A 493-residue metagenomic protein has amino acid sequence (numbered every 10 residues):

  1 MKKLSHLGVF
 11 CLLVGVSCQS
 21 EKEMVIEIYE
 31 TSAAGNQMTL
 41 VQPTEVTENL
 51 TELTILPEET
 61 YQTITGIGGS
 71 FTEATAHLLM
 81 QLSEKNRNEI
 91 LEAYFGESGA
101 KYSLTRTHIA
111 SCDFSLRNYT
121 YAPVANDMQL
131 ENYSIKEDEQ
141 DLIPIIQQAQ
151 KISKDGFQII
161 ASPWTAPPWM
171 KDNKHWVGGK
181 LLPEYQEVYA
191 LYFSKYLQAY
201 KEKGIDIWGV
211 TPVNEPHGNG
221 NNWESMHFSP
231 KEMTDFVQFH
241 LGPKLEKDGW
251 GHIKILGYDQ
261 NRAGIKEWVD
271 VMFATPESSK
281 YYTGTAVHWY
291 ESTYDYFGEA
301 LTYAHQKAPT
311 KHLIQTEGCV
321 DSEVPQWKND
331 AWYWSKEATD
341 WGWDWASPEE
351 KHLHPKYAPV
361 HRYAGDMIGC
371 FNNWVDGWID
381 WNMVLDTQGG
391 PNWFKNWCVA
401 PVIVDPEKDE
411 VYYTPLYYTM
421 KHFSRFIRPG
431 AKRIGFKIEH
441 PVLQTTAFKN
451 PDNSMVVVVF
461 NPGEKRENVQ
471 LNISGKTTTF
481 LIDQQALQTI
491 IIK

Functional and structural regions predicted by a protein language model:
M1-M24: Bacterial Sec-dependent N-terminal signal peptides
A34-I207, K231, D235, F239: N-terminal catalytic cores of secreted or lumenal carbohydrate-active enzymes
G69, K101, I159, V210 (+6 more regions): Conserved, mostly hydrophobic/aromatic
S98-T105, K154-Q158, K203-G209, W250-K254 (+5 more regions): Loop/turn elements at helix/coil->beta-strand transitions in domains of secreted/extracellular proteins
V188-D206, P216-Q326: Active-site neighborhood of glycoside hydrolase catalytic domains
Q315-Y418, G435-I438: Aromatic/acidic polysaccharide-binding cleft in carbohydrate-active enzymes
R425, F436-S474, Q485: Carbohydrate-binding surface patches
I482-K493: C-terminal beta-strand-rich structural cap/linker in extracellular carbohydrate-active enzymes
